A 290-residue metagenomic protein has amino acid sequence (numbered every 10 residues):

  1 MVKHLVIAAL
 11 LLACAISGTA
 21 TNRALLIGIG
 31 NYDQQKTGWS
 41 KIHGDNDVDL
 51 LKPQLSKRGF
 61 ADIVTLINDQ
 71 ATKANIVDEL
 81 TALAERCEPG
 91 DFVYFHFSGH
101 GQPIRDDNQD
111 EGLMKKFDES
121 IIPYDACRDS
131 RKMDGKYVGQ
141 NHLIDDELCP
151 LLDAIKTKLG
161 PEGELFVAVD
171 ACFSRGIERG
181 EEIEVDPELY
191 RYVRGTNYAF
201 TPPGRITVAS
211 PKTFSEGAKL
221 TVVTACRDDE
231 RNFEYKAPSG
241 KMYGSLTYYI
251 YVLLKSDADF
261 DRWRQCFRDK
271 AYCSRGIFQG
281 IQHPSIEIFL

Functional and structural regions predicted by a protein language model:
L5-C14: Sec-dependent N-terminal signal peptides
I16-L290: Cysteine endopeptidase catalytic domains of the caspase/legumain-like
